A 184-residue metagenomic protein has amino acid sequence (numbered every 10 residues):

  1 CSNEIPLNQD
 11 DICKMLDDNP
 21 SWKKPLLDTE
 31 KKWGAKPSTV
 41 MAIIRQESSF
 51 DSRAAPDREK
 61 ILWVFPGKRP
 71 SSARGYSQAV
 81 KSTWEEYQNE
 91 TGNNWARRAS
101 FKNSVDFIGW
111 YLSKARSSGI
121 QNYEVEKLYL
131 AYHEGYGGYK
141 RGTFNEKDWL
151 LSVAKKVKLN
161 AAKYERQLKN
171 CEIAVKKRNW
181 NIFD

Functional and structural regions predicted by a protein language model:
E4-N179: Catalytic glycan-binding domains that act on GlcNAc-containing polysaccharides
I182-D184: Short, solvent-exposed mixed-charge patches
